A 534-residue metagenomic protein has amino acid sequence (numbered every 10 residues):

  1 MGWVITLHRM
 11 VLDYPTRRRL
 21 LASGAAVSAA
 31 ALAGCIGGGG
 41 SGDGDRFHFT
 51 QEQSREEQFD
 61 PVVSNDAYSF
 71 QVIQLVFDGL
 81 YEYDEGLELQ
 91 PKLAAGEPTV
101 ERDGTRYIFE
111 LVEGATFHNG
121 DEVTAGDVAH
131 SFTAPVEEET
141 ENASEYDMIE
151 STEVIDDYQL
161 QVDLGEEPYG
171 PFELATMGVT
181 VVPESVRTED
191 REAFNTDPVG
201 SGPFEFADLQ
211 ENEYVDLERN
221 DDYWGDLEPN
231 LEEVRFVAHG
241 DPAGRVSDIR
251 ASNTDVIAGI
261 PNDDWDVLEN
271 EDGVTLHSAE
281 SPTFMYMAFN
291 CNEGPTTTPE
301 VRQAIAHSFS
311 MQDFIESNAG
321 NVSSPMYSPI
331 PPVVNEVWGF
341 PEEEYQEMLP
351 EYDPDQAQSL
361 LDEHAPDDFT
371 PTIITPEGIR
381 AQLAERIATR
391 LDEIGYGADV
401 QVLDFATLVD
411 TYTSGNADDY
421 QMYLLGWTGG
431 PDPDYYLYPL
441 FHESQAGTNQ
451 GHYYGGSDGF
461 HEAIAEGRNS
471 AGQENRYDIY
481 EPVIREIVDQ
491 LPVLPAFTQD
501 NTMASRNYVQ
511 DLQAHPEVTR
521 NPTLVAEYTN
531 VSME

Functional and structural regions predicted by a protein language model:
M1-P15, A29: N-terminal secretory signal peptides
F49, Q358-G429, P439: Ligand/substrate-recognition segments at binding pockets and active sites
S69-G104, E138, G178-F206, Y223-E233 (+7 more regions): Short, solvent-exposed loop/beta-turn-alpha elements that line the ligand-binding surface or hinge of extracytoplasmic
G96-E139, P295: Aromatic- and charge-enriched surface segment that lines or borders ligand/interaction sites
T124-S131, D157-D163, G202-P203, L231-E233 (+3 more regions): Alpha-helical secondary-structure segments
E145-V186, D208: Surface-exposed binding/hinge segments that line and control ligand-binding clefts or catalytic entry sites
D222-V267, G397: Ligand-site clamp/hinge motif
T297-T389, E393, T529-E534: Append "and occasionally in soluble cytosolic enzymes with long acidic Gly/Pro-rich linkers
